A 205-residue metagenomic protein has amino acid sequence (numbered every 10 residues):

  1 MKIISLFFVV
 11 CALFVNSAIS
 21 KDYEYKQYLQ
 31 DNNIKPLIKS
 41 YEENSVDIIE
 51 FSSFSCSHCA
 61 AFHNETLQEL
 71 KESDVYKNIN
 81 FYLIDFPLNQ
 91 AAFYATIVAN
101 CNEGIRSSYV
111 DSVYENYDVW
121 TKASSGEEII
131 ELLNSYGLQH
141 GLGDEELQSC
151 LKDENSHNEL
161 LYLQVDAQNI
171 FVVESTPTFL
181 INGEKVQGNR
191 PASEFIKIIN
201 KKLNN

Functional and structural regions predicted by a protein language model:
K2-S20: Classical Sec-dependent N-terminal signal peptides that target proteins to the secretory pathway
I19-K21, S53, K71, S135-N205: C-terminal cap of thioredoxin/glutaredoxin-like
D22-Q30: N-terminal low-complexity, Pro/Thr/Ser-rich intrinsically disordered segments that act as propeptides or flexible
L29-V46: A short beta-strand-turn-helix
N44-D47, Y94, S175: Envelope-exposed proteins and targeting segments
D47-E50, F81-L83, T178-L180: Soluble periplasmic/extracytoplasmic beta-strand elements of cell-envelope proteins
S52-F54, A60-L138: Structural alpha/beta surface segment adjacent to cysteine/selenocysteine redox centers across thiol/disulfide enzymes
